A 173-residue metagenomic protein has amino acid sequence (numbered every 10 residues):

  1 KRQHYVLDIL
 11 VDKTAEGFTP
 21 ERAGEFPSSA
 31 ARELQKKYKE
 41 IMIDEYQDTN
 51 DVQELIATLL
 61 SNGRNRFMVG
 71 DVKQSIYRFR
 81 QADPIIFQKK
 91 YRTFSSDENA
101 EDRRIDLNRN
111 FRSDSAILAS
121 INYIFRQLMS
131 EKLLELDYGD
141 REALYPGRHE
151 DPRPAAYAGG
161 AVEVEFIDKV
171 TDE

Functional and structural regions predicted by a protein language model:
K1, E101-D102, E173: Conserved ATP-driven helicase/translocase motor core recognized via long, highly charged RecA-like/P-loop NTPase domain
K1-K89, D106-A116: Conserved helicase NTPase motor core
A23, A100, S130-L134: Charged, solvent-exposed alpha-helical segments that act as regulatory interaction surfaces
E33-K36, E98-D102, A158: Short helix-terminating capping/connector loops at secondary-structure junctions
I43, N62, R92-S96, N122-S130: Non-catalytic alpha-helical coupling and interface elements of nucleotide-dependent molecular machines and regulators
K90-L107: A short helix-turn-beta junction within AAA+ P-loop NTPase domains corresponding to the substrate/partner-engaging
L107-E173: Helicase-core coupling region on the C-terminal RecA-like lobe
